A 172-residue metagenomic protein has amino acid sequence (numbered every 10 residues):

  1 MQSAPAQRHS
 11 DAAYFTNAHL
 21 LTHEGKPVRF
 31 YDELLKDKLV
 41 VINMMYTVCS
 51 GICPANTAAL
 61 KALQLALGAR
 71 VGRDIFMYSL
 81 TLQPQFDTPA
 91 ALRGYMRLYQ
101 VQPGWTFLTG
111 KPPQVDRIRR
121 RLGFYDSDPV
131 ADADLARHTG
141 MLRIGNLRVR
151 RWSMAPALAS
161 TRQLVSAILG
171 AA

Functional and structural regions predicted by a protein language model:
Q2-D32, A55-A58: N-terminal "domain-start" segment that seeds a small globular fold
F15-T16, V40, T139-G140: Short loop/turn microsegments at loop-to-beta-strand junctions
F30-N56, L60: Short active-site neighborhood of thiol/selenol oxidoreductases, capturing the structured segment around
K38-L39, N56-S79: Conserved helix-turn-beta segment immediately C-terminal to the redox Cys motif in thioredoxin-like folds
M45, C53, Q64-V71, Y99-P103 (+3 more regions): Sec/Tat-exported extracytoplasmic proteins
G72-D87, P103-V115: Thiol-based oxidoreductase modules, predominantly thioredoxin-like and allied folds used for disulfide exchange
G94-T139: Short, internal strand/loop/helix patches that form the active-site neighborhood or redox-interaction surface
P129-A172: Thiol-/selenol-based redox modules, centered on thioredoxin-like and closely related oxidoreductase domains
